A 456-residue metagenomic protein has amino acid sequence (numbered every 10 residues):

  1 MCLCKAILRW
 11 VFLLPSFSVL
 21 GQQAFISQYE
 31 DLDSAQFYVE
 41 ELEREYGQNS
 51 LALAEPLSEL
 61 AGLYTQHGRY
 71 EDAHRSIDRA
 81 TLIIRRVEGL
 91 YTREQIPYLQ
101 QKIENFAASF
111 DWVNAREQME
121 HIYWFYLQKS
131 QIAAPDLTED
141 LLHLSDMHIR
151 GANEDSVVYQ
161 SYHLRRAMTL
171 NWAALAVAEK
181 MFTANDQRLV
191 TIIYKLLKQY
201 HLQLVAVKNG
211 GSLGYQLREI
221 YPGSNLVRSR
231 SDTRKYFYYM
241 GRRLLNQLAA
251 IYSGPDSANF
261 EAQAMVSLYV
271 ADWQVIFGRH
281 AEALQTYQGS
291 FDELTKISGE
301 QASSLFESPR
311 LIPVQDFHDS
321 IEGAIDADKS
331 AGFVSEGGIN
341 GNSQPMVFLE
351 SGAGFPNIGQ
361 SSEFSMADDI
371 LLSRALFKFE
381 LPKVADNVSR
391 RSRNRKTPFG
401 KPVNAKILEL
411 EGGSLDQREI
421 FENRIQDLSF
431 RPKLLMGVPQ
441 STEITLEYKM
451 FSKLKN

Functional and structural regions predicted by a protein language model:
L20-L63, H67: N-terminal leader/linker segments that initiate helical-solenoid repeat arrays
L42-N49, I84-E94, F125-L137, V158 (+3 more regions): Flexible helix-coil transition and linker loops at the boundaries of alpha-helical arrays
E55, P97, D136-E139, T191 (+1 more regions): Residue register of alpha-helical TPR repeats
H67, S109, G151, V158-S161 (+2 more regions): Structural motif corresponding to the intra-repeat A-B loop/turn of tetratricopeptide repeats
E104, D136, K198, V205 (+1 more regions): Charge-biased low-complexity segments
